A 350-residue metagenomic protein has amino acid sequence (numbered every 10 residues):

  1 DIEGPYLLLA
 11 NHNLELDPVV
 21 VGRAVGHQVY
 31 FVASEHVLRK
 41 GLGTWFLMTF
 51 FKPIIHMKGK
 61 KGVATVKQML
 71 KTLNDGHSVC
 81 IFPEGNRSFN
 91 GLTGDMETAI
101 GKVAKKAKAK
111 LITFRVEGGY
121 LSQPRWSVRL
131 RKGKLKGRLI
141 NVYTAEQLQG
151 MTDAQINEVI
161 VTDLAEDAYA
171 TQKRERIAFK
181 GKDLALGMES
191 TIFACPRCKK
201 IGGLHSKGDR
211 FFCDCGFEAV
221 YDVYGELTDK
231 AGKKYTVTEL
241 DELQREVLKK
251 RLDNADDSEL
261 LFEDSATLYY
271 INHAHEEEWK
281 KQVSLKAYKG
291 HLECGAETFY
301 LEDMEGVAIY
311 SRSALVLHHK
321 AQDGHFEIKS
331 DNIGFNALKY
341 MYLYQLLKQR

Functional and structural regions predicted by a protein language model:
D1-E158, R174-E175, R197-C198, C213-C215 (+2 more regions): Soluble catalytic domains of membrane acyltransferases
L8, H56, K286-L315: Phosphoinositide-dependent membrane-docking surfaces
L47, T152-A168, G334-R350: Short amphipathic C-terminal alpha-helix that caps PH/PH-like domains
F82, D214, E293-A296, H318: Beta-strand residues in well-ordered beta-sheet regions across diverse protein folds
A154-T191: A conserved mid-domain beta-alpha-beta active-site/ligand-binding segment of alpha/beta enzyme cores
K180-K233: Cys/His-rich short segments
E218-F299: Long, charge-rich boundary regions
D303-R350: Acidic, Ser/Thr- and proline-rich intrinsically disordered linker/docking segments of eukaryotic scaffolds
